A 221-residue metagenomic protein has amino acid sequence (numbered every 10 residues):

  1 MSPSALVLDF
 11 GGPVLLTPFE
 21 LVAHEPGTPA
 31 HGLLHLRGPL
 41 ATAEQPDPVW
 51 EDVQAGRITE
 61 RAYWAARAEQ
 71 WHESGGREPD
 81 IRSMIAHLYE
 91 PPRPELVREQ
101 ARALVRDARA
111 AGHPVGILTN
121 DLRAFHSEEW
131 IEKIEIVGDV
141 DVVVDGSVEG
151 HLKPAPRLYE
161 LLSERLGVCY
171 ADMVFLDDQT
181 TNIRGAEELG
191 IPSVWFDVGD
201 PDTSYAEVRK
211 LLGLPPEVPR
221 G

Functional and structural regions predicted by a protein language model:
M1-F10, L118, L122-R123, S127-G221: Asp-based, Mg2+/Mn2+-dependent phosphohydrolase catalytic module
S2-A103, A110: N-terminal helical cap/lid subdomain that shapes the substrate entry/recognition surface in HAD-like hydrolases
Q54, L96-A103, G116-N120, V137 (+1 more regions): Short, charged low-complexity intrinsically disordered segments located at boundaries of structured domains
L88, A108, V198-P201: Short alpha-helical linear motifs
R109-A110, E187: Anion (oxyanion) recognition and catalysis
